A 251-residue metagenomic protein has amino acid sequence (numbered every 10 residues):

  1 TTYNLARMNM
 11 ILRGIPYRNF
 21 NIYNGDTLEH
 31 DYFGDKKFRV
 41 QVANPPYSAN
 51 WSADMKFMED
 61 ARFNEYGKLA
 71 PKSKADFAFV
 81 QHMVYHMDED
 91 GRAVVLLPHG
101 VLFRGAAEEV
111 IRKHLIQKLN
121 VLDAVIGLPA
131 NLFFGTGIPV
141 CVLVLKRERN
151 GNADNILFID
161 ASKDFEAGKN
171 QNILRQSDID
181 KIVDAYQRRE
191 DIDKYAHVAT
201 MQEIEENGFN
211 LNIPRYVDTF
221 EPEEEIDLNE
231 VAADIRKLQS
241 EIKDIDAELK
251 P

Functional and structural regions predicted by a protein language model:
T1-K36: S-adenosyl-L-methionine
D31, D35-P251: A conserved structural/catalytic subdomain of Rossmann-like adenosyl-cofactor enzymes
